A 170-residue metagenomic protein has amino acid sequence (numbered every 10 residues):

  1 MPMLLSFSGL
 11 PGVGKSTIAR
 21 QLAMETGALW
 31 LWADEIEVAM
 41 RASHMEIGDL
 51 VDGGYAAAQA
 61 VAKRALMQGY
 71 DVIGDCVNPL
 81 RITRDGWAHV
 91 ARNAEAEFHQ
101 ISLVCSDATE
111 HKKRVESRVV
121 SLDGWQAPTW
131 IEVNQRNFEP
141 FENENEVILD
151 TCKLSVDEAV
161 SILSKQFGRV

Functional and structural regions predicted by a protein language model:
L4: Walker A (P-loop) ATP-phosphate-binding motif of ABC ATPase nucleotide-binding domains
F7: Hydrophobic anchor at the beta1->P-loop junction of P-loop NTPases
L10: P-loop (Walker A) phosphate-binding loop of NTP-binding proteins
V13-Q68: Conserved substrate/cofactor phosphate-moiety recognition/catalytic segment in nucleotide-dependent phosphotransferases
I36-E37, V104-E110, L154-S155: Conserved nucleotide-binding/hydrolysis micro-motifs of P-loop NTPases
G53-F98: Glycine-rich phosphate-binding loop used to anchor ATP phosphates in small-molecule kinases, encompassing both
A94-V115, L149: Conserved phosphate-donor/acceptor-positioning beta-strand/loop module used by diverse small-molecule
V120-I162, R169-V170: Small-molecule kinase domains that catalyze NTP-dependent phosphoryl transfer to phosphate-bearing small molecules
